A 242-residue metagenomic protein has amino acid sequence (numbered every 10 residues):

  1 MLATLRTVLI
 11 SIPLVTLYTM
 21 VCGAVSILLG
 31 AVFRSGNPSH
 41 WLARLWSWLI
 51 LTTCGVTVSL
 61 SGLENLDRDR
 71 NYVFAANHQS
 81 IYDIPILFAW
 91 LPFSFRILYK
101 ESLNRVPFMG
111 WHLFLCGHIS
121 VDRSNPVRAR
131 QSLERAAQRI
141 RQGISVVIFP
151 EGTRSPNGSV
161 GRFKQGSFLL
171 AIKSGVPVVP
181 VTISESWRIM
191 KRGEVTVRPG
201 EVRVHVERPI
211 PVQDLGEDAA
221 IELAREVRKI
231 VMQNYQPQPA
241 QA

Functional and structural regions predicted by a protein language model:
M1-A31, N37, W41, E64-D67 (+1 more regions): Membrane-interfacial terminal anchoring regions of lipid-handling membrane enzymes
L5, R130-A242: Non-catalytic C-terminal accessory region of glycerolipid acyltransferases and related lyso-lipid remodeling enzymes
C22-R44, L51-C54, R68-P126: Catalytic core of membrane glycerolipid acyltransferases/transacylases, capturing the structured, soluble-facing
I50-L51, L113, R139, A171: A generic structural signal for well-ordered alpha-helical segments
C54-S61, A129-R130, W187-I189: Short gly/ser/thr-rich secondary-structure transition/capping motifs
L60, F74, I97-L98, V204-V206: Generic preference for hydrophobic
E64, P126, S184: Residue-level "edge-of-site" marker
